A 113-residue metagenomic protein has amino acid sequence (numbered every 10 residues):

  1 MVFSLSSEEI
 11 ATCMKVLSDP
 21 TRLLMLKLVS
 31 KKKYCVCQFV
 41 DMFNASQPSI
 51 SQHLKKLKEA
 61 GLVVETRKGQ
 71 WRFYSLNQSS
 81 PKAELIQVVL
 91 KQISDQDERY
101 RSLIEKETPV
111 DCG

Functional and structural regions predicted by a protein language model:
V2-L5, E9, S79-G113: Amphipathic alpha-helical dimerization/coiled-coil segments that flank or bridge DNA-binding/regulatory modules
E8-P48, W71-P81: N-terminal helix-turn-helix DNA-binding core of bacterial DNA-binding proteins
L24, K55, E84: Active-site phosphate/pyrophosphate-handling residues
V40-D41, Q52, K58-E59: Alpha-helical residues within the helix-turn-helix
S49-H53, V110-C112: Short alpha-helical linear motifs
K58-G69, S75-L76: Beta-hairpin "wing" of winged helix-turn-helix
